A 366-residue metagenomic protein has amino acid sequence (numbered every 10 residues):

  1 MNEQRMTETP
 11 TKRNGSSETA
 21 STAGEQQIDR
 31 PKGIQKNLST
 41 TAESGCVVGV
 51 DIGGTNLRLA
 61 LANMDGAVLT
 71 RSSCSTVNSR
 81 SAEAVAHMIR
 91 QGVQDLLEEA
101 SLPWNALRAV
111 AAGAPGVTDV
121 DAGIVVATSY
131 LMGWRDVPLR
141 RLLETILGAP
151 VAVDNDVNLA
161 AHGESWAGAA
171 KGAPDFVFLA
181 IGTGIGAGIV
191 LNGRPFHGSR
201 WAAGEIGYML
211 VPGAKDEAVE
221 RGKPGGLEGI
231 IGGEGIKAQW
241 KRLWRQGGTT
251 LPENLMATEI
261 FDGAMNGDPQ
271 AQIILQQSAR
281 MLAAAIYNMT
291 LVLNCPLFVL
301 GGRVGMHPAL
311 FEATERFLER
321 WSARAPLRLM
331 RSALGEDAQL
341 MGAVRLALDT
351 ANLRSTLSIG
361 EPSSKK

Functional and structural regions predicted by a protein language model:
N2-A109, T118-A122, R141-V151, G163-A173 (+1 more regions): ATP-binding/phosphotransfer module of carbohydrate and carboxylate kinases, centering on a glycine-rich
V68, V125, P195-F196: Hydrophobic "anchor" residues
S75-N78, G133-W134, A203-E205: A short acidic/small-residue loop/turn micro-motif
G123-G133: A charged helix-plus-loop insertion that forms the helical arch/lid used to bind and gate nucleic-acid substrates
V153-V157, A161: Short loop/edge segments at beta-strand edges and connector loops that shape dinucleotide/nucleotide cofactor-binding
D156, G182, A343: Active-site glycine-centered loops adjacent to acidic/histidine catalytic or metal-binding residues that shape
K171-I230: Glycine-rich phosphate-binding loop of actin/hexokinase-like ATP-binding domains
